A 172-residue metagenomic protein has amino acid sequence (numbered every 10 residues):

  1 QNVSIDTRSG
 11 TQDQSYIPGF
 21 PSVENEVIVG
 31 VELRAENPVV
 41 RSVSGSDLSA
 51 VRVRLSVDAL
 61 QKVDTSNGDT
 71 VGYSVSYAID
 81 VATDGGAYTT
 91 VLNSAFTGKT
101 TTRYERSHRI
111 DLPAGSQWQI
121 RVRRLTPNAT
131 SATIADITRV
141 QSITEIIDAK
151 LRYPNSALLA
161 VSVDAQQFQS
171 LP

Functional and structural regions predicted by a protein language model:
Q1-P172: Polar, S/T/G-rich
